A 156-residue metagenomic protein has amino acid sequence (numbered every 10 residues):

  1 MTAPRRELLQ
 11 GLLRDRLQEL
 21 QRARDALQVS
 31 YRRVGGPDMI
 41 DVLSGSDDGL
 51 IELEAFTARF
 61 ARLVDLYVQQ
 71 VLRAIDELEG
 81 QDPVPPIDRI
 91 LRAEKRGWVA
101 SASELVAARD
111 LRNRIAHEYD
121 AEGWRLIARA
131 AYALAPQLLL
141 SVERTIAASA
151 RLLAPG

Functional and structural regions predicted by a protein language model:
M1-G156: Solvent-exposed interaction patches of small proteins and small membrane subunits
